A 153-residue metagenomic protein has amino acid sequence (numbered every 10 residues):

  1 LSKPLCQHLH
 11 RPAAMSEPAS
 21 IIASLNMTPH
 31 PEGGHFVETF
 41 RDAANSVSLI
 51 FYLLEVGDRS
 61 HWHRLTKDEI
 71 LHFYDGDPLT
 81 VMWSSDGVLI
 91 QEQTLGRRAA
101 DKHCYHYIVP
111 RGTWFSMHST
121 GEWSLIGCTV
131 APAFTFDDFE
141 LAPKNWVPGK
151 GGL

Functional and structural regions predicted by a protein language model:
M15-I108, F115-M117, G121-S124, C128-L153: Non-catalytic, conserved peripheral segments adjacent to functional cores
